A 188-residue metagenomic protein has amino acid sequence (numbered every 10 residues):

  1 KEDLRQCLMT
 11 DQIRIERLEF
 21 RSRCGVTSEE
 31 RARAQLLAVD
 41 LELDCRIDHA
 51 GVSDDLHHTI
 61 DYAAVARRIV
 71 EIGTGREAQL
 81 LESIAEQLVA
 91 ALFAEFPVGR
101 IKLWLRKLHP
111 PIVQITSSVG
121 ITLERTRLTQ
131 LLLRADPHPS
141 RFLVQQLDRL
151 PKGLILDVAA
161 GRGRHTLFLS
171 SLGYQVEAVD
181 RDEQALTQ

Functional and structural regions predicted by a protein language model:
C7-L131: N-terminal, polar/charged subdomain of small-to-medium soluble alpha/beta proteins
R134-K152: Conserved alpha-helix/loop element of class I SAM-dependent methyltransferases that forms part of the SAM/SAH-binding
G153-G161: Conserved class I S-adenosyl-L-methionine
S170-S171: Gly/Ala-rich phosphate-binding loop of Rossmann-like dinucleotide-binding domains, activating on the conserved
Q175-D180: Conserved SAM-binding motif I beta-strand of class I
D182-Q184: Conserved SAM/SAH-binding beta-strand->alpha-helix loop
Q188: S-adenosyl-L-methionine
